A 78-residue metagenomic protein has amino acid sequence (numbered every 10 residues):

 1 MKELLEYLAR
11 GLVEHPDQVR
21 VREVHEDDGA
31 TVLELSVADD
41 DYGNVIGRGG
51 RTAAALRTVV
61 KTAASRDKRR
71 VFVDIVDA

Functional and structural regions predicted by a protein language model:
M1-N44, T52-A78: RNA-contacting regions in translation and RNA-metabolism proteins, encompassing KH/S1 modules where present
